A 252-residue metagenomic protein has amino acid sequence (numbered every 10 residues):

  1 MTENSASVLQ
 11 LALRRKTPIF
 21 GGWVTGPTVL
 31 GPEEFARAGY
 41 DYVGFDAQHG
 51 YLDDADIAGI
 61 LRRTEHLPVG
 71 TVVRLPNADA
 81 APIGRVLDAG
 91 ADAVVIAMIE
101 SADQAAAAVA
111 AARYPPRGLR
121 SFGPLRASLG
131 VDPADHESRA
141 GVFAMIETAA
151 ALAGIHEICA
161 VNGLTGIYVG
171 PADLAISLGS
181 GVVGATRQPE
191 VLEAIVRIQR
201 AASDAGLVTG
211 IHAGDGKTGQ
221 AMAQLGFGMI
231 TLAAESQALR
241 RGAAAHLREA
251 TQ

Functional and structural regions predicted by a protein language model:
M1-T25, L129-S138, I195-D204: N-terminal amphipathic alpha-helix/helix-capping segment at the start of soluble metabolic enzymes
E3-S7, P27-E34, A38, Y51-E65 (+2 more regions): Glycine-rich, positively charged N-terminal anion/phosphate-binding segment
P18-V24, V43-F45, T71-R74, V94-I96 (+4 more regions): Hydrophobic faces of well-ordered beta-strands that scaffold small-molecule active sites in alpha/beta enzyme cores
V24-A38, N77-V86, A149-V161, G214-Q220: Short, acidic/polar
G31-I57, A172-R187: Glycine-rich, proline-tolerant flexible connector loops at the mouths of alpha/beta enzymes
D54-D88, A112-R117, D135-E137, R187-G210 (+1 more regions): Alpha-helix-loop-beta-strand connector modules within alpha/beta enzyme cores
A81, A91-G179: Conserved anion-binding
R120-L129, I146-A150, V183-Q252: C-terminal alpha-helical cap/extension of soluble enzyme domains
